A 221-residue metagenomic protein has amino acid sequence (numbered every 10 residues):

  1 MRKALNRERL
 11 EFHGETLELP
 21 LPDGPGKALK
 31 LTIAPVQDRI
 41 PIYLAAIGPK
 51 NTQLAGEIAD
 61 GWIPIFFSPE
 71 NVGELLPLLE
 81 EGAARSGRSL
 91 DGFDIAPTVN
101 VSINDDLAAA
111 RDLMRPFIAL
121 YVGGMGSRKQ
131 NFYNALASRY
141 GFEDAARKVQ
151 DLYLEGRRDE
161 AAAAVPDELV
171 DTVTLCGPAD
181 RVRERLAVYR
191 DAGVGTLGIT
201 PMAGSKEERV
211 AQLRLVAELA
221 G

Functional and structural regions predicted by a protein language model:
M1-G221: Active-site-adjacent structural elements that line small-molecule/cofactor binding pockets in enzymes
